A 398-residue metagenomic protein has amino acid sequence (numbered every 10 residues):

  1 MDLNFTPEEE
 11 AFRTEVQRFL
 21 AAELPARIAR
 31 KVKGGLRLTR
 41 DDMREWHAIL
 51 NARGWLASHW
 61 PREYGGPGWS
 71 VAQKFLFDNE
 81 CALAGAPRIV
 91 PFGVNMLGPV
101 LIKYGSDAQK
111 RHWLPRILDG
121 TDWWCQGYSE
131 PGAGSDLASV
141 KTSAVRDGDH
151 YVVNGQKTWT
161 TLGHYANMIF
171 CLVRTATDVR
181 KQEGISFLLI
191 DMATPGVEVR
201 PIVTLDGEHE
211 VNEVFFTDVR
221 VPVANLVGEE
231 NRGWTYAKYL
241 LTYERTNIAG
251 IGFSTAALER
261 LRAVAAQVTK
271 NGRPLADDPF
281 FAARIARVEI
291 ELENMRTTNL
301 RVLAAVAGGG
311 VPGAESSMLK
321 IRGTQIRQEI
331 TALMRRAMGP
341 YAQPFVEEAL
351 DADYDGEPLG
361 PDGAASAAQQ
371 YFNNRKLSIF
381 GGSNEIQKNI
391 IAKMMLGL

Functional and structural regions predicted by a protein language model:
D2, A72, L76-F77, M96 (+4 more regions): Glycine-rich phosphate/cofactor-binding loops in nucleotide/flavin-utilizing enzymes
F5, V197-M295, L377, K393: Glycine-rich beta->alpha junctions and the first turn(s) of the following alpha-helix
I28-R37, K270-R273, P279, E293-D355: C-terminal helix-coil-helix/basic helical segment that borders enzyme active sites and/or dimer interfaces and provides
R44-R111, P115-T121, L162-M168, L292 (+4 more regions): Internal helix-loop-helix
G120-Y128: A short, Trp-centered hydrophobic/proline-enriched beta-strand micro-motif
A133-S135, T158-G163, L205-D206, K376-S383: Glycine-rich phosphate/pyrophosphate-binding beta-alpha loops
T142-V145: A structural signal for short hydrophobic beta-strand segments in well-ordered beta-sheet cores
D149-H150, N154-R200: A short core secondary-structure module
